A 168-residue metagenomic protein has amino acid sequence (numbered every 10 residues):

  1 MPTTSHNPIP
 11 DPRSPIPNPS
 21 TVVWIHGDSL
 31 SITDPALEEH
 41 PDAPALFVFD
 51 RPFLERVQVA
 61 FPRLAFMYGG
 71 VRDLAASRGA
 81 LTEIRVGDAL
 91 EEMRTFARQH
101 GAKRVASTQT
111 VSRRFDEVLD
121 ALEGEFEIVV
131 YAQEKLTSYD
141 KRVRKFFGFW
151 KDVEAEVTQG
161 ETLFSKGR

Functional and structural regions predicted by a protein language model:
P2-D11, P15-R168: Trp/Phe/Arg-rich N-terminal binding region typifying the photolyase-homology
